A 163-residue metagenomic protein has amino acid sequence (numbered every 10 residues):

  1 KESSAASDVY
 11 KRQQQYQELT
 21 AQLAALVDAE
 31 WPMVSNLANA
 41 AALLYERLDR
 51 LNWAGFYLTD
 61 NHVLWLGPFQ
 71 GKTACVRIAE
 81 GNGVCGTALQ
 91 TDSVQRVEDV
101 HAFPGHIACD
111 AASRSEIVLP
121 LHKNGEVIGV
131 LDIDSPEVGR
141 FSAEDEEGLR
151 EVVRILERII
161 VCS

Functional and structural regions predicted by a protein language model:
K1-A6, Y10: Single conserved hydrophobic/aromatic residue that forms the stacking wall/gate of nucleotide- or nucleobase-binding
Q15-E18, P32, E157, V161: Signal-transducing alpha-helical linker
A24, S135-S163: Juxtadomain coupling helices with adjacent low-complexity linkers
A25, A29-W65, S163: Helix-loop-beta substructure at the N-terminus of cytosolic sensory domains that couple signal/ligand detection
L51, T59-C109: Regulatory sensory and allosteric helical modules in signal-transduction proteins and certain transcription factors
W53, V118, V130: Short hydrophobic/aromatic beta-strand element in the GNAT-like acyltransferase core that lines or flanks the acyl-donor
S115-H122: A short, aliphatic-rich beta-strand micro-motif
H122-S135: Sensory-domain boundary capping and coupling elements
